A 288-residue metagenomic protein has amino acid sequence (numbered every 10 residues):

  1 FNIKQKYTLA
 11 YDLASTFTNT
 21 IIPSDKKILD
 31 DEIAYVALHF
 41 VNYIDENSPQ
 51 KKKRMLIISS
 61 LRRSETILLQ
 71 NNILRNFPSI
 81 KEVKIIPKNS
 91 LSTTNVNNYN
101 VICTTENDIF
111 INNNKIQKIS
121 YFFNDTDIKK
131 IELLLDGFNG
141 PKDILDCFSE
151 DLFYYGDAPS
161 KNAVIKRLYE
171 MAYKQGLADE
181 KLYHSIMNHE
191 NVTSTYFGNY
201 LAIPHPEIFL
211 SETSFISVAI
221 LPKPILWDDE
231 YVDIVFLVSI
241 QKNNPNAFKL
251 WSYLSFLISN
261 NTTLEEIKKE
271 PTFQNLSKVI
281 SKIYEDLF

Functional and structural regions predicted by a protein language model:
F1-S90, V96-N97, V101-N112, G140-F148: Short hydrophobic beta-strand micro-motif common in sensory/regulatory domains
I28-D31, K53, S64, S92-F288: Cytosolic covalent-transfer regions centered on His/Cys nucleophiles that carry phosphoryl or persulfide groups
